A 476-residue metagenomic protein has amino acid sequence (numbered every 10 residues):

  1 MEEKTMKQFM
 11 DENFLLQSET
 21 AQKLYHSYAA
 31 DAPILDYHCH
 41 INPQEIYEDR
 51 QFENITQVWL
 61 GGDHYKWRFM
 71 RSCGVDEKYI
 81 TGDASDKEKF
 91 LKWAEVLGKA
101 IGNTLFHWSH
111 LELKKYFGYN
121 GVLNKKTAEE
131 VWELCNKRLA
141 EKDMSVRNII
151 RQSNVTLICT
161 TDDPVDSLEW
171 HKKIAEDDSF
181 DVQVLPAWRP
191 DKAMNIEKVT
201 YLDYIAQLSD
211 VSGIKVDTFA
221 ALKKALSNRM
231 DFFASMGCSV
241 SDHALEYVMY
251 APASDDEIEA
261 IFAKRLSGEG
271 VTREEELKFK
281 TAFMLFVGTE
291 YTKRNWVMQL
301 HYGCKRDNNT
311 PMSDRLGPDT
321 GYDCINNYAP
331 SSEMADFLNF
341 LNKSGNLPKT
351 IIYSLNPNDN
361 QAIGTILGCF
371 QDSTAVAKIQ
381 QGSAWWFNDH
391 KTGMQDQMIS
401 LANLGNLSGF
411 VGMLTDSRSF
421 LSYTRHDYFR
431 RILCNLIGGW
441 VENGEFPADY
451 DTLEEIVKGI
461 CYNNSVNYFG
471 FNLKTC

Functional and structural regions predicted by a protein language model:
E2-R294, N346-P348, I352-G364, G368-C476: Metal-cofactor-binding active-site regions of metalloenzymes
E275, G321-I325: Metal/cofactor-centered catalytic core regions of large enzymes
M298-L300: C-terminal amphipathic alpha-helical interaction region
N309: Hard-cation-handling environments
S313-G321: Short glycine/proline- and charge-enriched loop/turn segments that cap or connect secondary-structure elements
Y328-M334: Divalent-cation-assisted or electrostatically stabilized phosphate/pyrophosphate-binding catalytic cores
F337-K343: Short, basic/hydrophobic alpha-helical segments
